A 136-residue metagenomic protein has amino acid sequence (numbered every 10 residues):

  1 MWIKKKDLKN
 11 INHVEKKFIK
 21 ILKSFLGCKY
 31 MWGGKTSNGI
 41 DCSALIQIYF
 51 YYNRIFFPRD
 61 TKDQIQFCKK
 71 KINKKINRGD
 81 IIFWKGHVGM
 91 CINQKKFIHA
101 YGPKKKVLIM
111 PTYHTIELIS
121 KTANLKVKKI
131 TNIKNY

Functional and structural regions predicted by a protein language model:
M1, R78-G79: Loop/turn positions that initiate beta-strands
M1-C28: Boundary regions of SH3-family modules and the immediately adjacent low-complexity/disordered segments in eukaryotic
L8-N10, K35, T61-K62, C68-I72 (+1 more regions): Aromatic- and glycine-rich peptidoglycan recognition patches
V14-K20, S24, G34, Y52 (+1 more regions): Intrinsically disordered, low-complexity proline/serine/threonine-rich regions that harbor SH3-binding proline-rich
L22, L45, G79: Terminal peptide-recognition signature
K29-I76: Catalytic cysteine-centered active-site loop
I81, G86-K96: Catalytic nucleophile-His microenvironment captured as a short glycine-rich beta-strand/loop that brackets
